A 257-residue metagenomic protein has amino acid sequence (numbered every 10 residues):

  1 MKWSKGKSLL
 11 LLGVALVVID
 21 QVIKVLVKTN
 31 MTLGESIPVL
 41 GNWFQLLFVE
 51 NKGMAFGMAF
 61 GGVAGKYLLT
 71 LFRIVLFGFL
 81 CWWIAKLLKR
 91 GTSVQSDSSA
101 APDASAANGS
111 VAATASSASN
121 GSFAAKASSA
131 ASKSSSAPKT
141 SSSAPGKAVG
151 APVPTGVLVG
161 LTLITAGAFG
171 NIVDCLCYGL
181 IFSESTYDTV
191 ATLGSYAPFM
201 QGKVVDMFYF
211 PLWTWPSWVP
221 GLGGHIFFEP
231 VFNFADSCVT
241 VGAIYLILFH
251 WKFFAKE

Functional and structural regions predicted by a protein language model:
M1-E257: Alpha-helical transmembrane bundles and membrane-interface segments of multipass inner-membrane proteins
